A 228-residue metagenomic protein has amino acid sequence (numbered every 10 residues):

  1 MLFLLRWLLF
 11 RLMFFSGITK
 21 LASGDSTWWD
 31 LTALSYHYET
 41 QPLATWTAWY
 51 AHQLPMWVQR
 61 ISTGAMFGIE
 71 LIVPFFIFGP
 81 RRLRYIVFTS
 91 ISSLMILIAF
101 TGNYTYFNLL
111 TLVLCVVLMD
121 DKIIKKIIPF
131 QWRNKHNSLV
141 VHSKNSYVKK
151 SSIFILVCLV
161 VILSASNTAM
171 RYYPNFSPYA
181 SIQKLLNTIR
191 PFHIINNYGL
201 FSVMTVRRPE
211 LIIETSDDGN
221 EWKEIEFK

Functional and structural regions predicted by a protein language model:
M1-K228: Alpha-helical membrane-anchoring segments
